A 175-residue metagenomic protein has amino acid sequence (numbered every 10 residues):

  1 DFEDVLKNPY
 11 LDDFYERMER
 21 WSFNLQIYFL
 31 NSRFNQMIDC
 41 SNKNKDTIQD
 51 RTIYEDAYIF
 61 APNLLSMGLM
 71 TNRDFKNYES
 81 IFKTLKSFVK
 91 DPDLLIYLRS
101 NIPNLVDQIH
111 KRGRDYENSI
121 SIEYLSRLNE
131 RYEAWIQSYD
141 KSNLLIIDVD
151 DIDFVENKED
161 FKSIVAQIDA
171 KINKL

Functional and structural regions predicted by a protein language model:
D1, Q49, L94-I96, L145-I147: Hydrophobic/aromatic beta-strand patches that form the interior of the parallel beta-sheet core in alpha/beta enzyme
D1-S32, I59: Conserved substrate/cofactor phosphate-moiety recognition/catalytic segment in nucleotide-dependent phosphotransferases
V5-K7, I53-E55, S100-L105, D151-F154: Conserved nucleotide-binding/hydrolysis micro-motifs of P-loop NTPases
R20-N24, Y28, S32, R73 (+3 more regions): Charged, alpha-helix-enriched surfaces in structured cytosolic catalytic cores of large nucleotide-utilizing machines
R33-T71, I96: A basic- and aromatic-enriched beta-loop-alpha substructure that forms the phosphate/nucleotide- and DNA/RNA-contacting
K45, P92, K141-N143: A generic structural signal for alpha->beta connector loops
Y58-E133: A glycine- and Lys/Arg-enriched "phosphate-lid" helix/loop adjacent to the NTP-binding pocket of small-molecule kinases
V106-L175: NTP-dependent small-molecule kinase module
